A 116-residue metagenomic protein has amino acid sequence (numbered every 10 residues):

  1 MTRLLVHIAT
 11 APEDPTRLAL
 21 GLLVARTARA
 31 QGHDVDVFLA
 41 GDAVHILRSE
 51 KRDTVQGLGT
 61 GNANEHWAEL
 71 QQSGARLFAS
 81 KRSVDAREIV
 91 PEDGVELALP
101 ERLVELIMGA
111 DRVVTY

Functional and structural regions predicted by a protein language model:
L5-A19, K51: Short, glycine-rich nucleotide/cofactor-binding loops
L18-Q31, V37: Histidine-anchored nucleotide/phosphate-binding helix
A19-L23, G61, E96-A98: Charged helix-capping and loop-helix junction motifs
R29, Q71, I107-M108: Anion (oxyanion) recognition and catalysis
V35-A40, L77-K81: Short internal beta-strands
A43-G57: N-terminal beta-loop-helix "entrance" segment that forms/cooperates in small-molecule cofactor or anionic ligand
D53-R82: A glycine-rich helix N-cap at a beta->alpha junction
D85-Y116: C-terminal structural segments of small proteins and small subunits
